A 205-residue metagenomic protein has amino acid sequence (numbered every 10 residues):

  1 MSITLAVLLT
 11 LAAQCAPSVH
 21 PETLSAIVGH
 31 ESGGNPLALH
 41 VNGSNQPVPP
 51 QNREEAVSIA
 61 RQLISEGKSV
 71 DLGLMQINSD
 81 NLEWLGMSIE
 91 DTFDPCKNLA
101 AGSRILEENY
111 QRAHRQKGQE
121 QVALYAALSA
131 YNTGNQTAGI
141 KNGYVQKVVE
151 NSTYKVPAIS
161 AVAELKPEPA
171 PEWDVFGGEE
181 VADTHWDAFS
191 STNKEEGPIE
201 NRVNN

Functional and structural regions predicted by a protein language model:
M1-P17, T153-N205: N-terminal secretory targeting signals
M1-Q62: Export/targeting segments at the very N-terminus of extracytoplasmic proteins
I3, G33-L39, W84, G134-N142 (+1 more regions): Secretory-pathway/luminal and periplasmic proteins that interact with or process carbohydrate-rich
L5-L9, P21-S25, A56-R61, L74 (+4 more regions): Extracytoplasmic/secreted envelope proteins and their assembly/folding machinery, especially bacterial periplasmic
L11-C15, A26, H30-G33, Q62-E66 (+5 more regions): Structured segments of extracytoplasmic/periplasmic soluble domains in secreted or envelope-associated proteins
H20-A26, A38-L39, L72, A113-L128 (+1 more regions): Surface-exposed patches in mature extracellular/periplasmic domains of secreted proteins
N45-P50, E54, G118-L165: Catalytic and substrate-binding regions of cell-wall glycan-acting enzymes that process beta-1,4-linked
N52-Q121, T137: Alpha-helical segment that forms one wall of the substrate-binding/catalytic cleft in peptidoglycan-active domains
